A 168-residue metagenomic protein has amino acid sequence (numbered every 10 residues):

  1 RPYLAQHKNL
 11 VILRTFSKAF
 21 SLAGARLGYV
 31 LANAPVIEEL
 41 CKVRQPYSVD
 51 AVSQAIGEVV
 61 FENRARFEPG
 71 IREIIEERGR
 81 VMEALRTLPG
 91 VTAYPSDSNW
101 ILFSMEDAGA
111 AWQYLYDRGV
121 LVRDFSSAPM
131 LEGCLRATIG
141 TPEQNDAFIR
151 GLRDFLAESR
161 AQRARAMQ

Functional and structural regions predicted by a protein language model:
R1-Q6, G70, M167: Conserved core of the PLP fold type I
H7-L10, R118-V120: Glycine-enriched alpha-helix->loop->beta-strand junction motifs that scaffold or abut catalytic
N9-T87, T92-A93: PLP-dependent aminotransferase class I/II
G24, D97, P129-G133: Short acidic/glycine-enriched loop/turn segments that link adjacent beta-strands
L31, L102-S104, T138-G140: Short hydrophobic/aromatic beta-strand micro-patches that form the beta-sheet surface supporting nucleotide- or nucleic
L40, A111-Y114, F148: Hydrophobic side chains in well-ordered alpha-helices
I74-G79, L85-R118: Conserved PLP-binding catalytic core of the aspartate aminotransferase-like
D117-R118, S127-Q168: PLP-dependent enzyme catalytic core of the Aspartate aminotransferase-like
